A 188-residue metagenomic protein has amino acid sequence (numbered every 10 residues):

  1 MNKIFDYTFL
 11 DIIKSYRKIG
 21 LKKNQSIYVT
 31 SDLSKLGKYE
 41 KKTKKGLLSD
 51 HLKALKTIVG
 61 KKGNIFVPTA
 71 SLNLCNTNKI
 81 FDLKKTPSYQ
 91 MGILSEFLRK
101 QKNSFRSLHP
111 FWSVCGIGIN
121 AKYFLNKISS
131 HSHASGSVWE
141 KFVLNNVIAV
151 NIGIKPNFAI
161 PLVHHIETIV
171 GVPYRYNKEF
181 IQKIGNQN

Functional and structural regions predicted by a protein language model:
M1-N188: N-terminal and secondary-structure boundary signal
